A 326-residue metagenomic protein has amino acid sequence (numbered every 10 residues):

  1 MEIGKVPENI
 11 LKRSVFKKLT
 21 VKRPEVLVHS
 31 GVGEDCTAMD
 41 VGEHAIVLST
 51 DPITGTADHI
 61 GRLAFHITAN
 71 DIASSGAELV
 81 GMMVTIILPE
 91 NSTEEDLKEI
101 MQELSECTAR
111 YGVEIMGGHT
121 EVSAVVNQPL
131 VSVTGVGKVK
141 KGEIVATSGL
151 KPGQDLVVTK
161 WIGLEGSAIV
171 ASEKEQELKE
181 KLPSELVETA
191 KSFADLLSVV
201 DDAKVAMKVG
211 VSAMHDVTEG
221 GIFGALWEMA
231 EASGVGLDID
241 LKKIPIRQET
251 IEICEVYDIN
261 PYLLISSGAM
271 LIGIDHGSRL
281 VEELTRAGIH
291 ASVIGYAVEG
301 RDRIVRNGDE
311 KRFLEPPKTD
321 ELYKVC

Functional and structural regions predicted by a protein language model:
M1-C326: Helix-biased detector of long, well-ordered alpha-helical tracts
